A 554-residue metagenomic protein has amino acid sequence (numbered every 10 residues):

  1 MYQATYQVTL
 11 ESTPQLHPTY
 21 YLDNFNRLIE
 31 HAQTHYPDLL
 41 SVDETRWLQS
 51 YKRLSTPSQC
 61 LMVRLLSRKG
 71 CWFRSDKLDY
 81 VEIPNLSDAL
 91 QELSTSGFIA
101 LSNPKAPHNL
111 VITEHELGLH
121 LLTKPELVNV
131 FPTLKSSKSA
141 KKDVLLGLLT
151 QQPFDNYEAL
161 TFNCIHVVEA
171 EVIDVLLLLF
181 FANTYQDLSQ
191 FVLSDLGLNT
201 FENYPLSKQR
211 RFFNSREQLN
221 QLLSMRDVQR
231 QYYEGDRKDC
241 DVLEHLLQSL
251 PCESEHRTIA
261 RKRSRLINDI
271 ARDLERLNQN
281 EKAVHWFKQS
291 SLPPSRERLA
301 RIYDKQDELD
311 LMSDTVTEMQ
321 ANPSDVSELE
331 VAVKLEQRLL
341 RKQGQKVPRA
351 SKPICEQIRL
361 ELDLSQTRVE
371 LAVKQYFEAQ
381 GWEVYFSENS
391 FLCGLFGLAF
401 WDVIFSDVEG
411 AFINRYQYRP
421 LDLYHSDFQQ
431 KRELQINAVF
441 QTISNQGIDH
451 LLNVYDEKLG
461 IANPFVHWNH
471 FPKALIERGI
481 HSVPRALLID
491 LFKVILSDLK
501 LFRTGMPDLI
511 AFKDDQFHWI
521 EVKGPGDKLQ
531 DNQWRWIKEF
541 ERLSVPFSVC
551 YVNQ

Functional and structural regions predicted by a protein language model:
Y2-C60, R64-R272, L340-V483, V552-Q554: N-terminal alpha-helical interaction modules that lie
K69-F73, R503, D514-F517, E521-D531: Short beta-strand-loop-alpha-helix junction that forms the active-site gateway of nucleic-acid-processing nucleases
Y80, A89, N532-E539: Short, charged, amphipathic alpha-helix that recurs within catalytic cores of restriction-modification and other
P251-G344: Alpha-helical protein-protein interaction scaffolds
E297-R298, E330, Q533, F547-Q554: A generic structural motif
F471-L491, D508-G526, F540: Conserved catalytic cores of phosphodiester-cleaving nucleases, focusing on short active-site segments
P484-L488, V494-K500, P546: Asparagine-biased alpha-helical interface segments
F512-K513, F517, L543-Q554: Nucleic-acid nuclease catalytic cores
